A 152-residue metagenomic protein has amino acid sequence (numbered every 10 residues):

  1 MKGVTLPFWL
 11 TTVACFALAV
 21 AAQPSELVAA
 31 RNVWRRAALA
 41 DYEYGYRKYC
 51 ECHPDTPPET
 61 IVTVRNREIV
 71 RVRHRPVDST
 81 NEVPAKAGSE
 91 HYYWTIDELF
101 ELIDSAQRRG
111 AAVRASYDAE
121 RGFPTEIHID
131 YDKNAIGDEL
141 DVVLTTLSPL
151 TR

Functional and structural regions predicted by a protein language model:
M1-L10: Bacterial N-terminal signal peptides that target proteins for export
W9-A17: Bacterial N-terminal signal peptides
A19-R36: Short N-terminal edge-element motif at the start of the domain
R35, T63-V70, D118-E120: A short, structured loop/turn motif at beta-sheet edges
R36-Y49: A short, Trp-centered hydrophobic/proline-enriched beta-strand micro-motif
Y44-Y46, I69-H74, E126: Short hydrophobic/aromatic-rich beta-strand segments that constitute the beta-sheet cores of beta-sandwich/beta-barrel
R47-Y49, S79-R152: Mature, soluble, non-transmembrane domains
K48-R65: Short, surface-exposed binding/anchoring microloops in extracellular/periplasmic proteins
